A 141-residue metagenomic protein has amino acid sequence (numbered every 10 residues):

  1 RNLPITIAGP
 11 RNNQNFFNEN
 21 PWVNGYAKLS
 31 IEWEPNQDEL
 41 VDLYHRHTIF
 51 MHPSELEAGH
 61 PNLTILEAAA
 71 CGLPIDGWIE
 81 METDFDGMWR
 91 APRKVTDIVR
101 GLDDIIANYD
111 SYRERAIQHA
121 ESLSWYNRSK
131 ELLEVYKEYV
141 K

Functional and structural regions predicted by a protein language model:
L3-N18, W33: Glycosyltransferase donor-sugar binding loop
F17-D38: Nucleotide-activated donor-binding/catalytic signature segment of Leloir-type glycosyltransferases, i.e., the conserved
Q37, D42-H47: Short alpha-helical donor nucleotide-sugar binding micro-motif in glycosyltransferases
V41, L63-A70: Short alpha-helical segment that forms part of, or immediately flanks, the ligand-binding pocket in carbohydrate-active
H45-H60, L73: Acidic donor-binding loop of glycosyltransferase active sites
A70-G77: Short hydrophobic beta-strand element within catalytic cores of glycosyltransferases and related nucleotide-activated
T83-D104: Change "using UDP/GDP/dTDP sugars" to "using nucleotide sugars
R93, D110-K141: A charged, aromatic-enriched C-terminal amphipathic alpha-helix characteristic of glycosyltransferases across folds
